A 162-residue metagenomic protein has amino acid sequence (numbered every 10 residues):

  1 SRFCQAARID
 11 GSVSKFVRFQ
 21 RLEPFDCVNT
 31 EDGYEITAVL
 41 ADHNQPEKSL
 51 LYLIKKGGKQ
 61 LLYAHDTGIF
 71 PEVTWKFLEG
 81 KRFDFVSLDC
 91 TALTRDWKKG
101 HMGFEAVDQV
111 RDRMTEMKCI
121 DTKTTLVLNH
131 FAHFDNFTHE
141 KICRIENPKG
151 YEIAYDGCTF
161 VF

Functional and structural regions predicted by a protein language model:
S1, I54-K56, L62, V127 (+1 more regions): A generic structural signal for ordered secondary structure
S1, K15-V17, E31-G33, A64-T67 (+2 more regions): A short linear-motif detector with a strong N-terminal bias
S1-R21: Active-site HxH/HxHxD metal-binding segment of metal-dependent hydrolases
R8-S14, V28-N29, R144-E146: Short, conserved catalytic or adaptor-binding loops enriched in Gly and charged residues
G11-S12, A41-N44, I142: Short, solvent-exposed secondary-structure boundary motifs
F16-Q20, E35, T125, G150-E152: Conserved beta-strand segments of alpha/beta enzyme cores
F19-T74, D156-F162: Core dinuclear metal-dependent hydrolase active-site scaffold
I69-V161: Cap/insert and terminal regions of metallo-dependent hydrolase folds
